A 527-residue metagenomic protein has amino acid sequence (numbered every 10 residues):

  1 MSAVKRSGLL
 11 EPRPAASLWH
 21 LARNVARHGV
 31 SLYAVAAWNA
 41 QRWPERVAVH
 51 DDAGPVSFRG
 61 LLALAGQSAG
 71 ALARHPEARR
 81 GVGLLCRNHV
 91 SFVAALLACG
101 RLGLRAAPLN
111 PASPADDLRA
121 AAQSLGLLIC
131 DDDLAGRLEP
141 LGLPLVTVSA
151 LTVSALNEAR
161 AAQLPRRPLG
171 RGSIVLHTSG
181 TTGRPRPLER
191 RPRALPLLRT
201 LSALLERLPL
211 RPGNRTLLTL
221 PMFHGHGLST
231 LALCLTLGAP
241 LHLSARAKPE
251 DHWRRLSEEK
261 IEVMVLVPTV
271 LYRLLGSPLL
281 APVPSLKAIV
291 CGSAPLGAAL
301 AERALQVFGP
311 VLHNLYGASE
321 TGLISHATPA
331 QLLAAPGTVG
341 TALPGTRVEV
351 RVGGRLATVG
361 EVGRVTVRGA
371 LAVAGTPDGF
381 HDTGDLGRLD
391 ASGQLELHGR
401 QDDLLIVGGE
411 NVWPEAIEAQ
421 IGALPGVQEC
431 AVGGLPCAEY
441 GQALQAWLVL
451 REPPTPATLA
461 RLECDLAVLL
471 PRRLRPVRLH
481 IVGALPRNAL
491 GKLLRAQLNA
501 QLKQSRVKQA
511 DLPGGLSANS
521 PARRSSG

Functional and structural regions predicted by a protein language model:
M1-V56, G60-H75, C464-A467, A510-S526: N-lobe entry segment of adenylate-forming
H28, G54, A69-S113, N411 (+1 more regions): Conserved AMP-binding/adenylate-forming
S57-R59, S173-R199: Conserved AMP-binding A3 loop
G70, G369, A374, L386-L474 (+2 more regions): AMP-binding/adenylate-forming catalytic core of the ANL superfamily
L198-R215, F223-V263: Conserved AMP-binding/adenylation subdomain of ANL enzymes
E262-V265, L279-A334, R347: Gly/Ser/Thr-rich phosphate-binding loop
E349, R355, V359-A374, F380 (+1 more regions): AMP-binding/adenylate-forming core of the ANL superfamily
L470-K492: AMP-binding/adenylate-forming catalytic domain of the ANL superfamily
